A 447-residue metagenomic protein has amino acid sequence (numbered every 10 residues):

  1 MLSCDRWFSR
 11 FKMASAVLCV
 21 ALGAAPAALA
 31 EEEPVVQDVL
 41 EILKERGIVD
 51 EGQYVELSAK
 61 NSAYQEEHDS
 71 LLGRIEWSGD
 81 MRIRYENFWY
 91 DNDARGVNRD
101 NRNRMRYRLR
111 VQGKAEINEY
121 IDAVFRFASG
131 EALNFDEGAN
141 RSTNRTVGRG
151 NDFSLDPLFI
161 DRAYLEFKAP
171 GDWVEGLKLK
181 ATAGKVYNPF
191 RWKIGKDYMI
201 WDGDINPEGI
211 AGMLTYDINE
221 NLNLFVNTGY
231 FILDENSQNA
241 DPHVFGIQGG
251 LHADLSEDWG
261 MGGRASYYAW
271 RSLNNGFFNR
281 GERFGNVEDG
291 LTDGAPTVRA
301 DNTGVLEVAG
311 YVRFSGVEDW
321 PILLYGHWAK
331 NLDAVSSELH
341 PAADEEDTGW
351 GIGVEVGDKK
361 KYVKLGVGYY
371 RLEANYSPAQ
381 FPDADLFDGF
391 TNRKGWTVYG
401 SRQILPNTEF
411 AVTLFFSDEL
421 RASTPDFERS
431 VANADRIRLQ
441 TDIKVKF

Functional and structural regions predicted by a protein language model:
M1-R10: N-terminal secretory signal peptides that target proteins for export/translocation
F11-C19: Sec-dependent signal peptide hydrophobic core
A25-A27: N-terminal signal peptide c-region/cleavage motif recognized by signal peptidases
E31-A181, I210-V226, D241, L251-W259 (+4 more regions): Beta-barrel outer-membrane channel/assembly domains of diderm bacteria
I83, S129-L133, Y187-F190, I232-E235: Solvent-exposed loop/turn segments at secondary-structure junctions within structured extracellular/periplasmic domains
D91-V97, N144-R149, I194-G195, V287-P296 (+2 more regions): Extracytoplasmic loops and strand-loop junctions of Gram-negative outer membrane beta-barrel proteins
F167-A181, P189-D358, Y369-R371, L414 (+2 more regions): Signature for the C-terminal beta-barrel architecture of outer-membrane proteins
Y362-L420: C-terminal hydrophobic structural anchor segments that stabilize assembly/packing rather than catalytic chemistry
